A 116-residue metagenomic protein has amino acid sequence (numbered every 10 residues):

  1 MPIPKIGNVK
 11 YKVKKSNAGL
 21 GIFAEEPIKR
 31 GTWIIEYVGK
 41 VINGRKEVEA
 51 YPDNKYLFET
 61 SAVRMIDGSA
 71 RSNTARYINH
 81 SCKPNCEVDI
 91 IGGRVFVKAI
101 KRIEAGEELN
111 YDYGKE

Functional and structural regions predicted by a protein language model:
M1-I3, G114: Compositionally biased, intrinsically disordered low-complexity regions used as flexible
I3-E87: Catalytic cores of histone-lysine modification enzymes
S81-E116: C-terminal SET catalytic tail plus cysteine-rich post-SET Zn-binding segment of SAM-dependent SET-domain
